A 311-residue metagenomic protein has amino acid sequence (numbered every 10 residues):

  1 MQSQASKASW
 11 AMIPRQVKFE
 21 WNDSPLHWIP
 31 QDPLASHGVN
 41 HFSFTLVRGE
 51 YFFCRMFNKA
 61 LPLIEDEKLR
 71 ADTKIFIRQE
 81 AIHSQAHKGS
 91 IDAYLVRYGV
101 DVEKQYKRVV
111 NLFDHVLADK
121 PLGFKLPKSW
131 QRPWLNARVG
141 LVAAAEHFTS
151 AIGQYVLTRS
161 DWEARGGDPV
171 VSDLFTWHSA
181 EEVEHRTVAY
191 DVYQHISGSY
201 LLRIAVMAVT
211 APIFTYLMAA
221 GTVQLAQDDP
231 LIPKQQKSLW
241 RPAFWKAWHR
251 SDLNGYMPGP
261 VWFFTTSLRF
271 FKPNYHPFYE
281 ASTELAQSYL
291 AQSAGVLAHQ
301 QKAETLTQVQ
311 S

Functional and structural regions predicted by a protein language model:
Q2-S311: Non-heme di-metal
